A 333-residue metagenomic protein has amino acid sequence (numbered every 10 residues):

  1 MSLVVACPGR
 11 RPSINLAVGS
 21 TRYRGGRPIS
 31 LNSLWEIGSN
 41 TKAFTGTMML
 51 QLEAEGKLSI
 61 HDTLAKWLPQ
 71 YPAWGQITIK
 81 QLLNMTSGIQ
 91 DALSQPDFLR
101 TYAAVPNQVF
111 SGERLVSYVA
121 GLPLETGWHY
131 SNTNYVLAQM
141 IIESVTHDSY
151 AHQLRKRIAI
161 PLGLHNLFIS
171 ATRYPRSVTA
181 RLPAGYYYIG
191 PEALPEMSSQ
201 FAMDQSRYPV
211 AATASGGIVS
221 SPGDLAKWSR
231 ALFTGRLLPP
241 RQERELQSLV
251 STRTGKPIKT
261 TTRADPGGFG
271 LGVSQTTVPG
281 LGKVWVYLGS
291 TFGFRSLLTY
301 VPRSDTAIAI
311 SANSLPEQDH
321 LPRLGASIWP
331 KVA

Functional and structural regions predicted by a protein language model:
M1, G293-F294: Short, small/polar residue-rich loop motifs at catalytic or cofactor-binding pockets
M1-W35, K57-S59: Short, conserved catalytic-motif segment at the N-terminal edge
R11, W35-H61, A138-E143, L225 (+1 more regions): Active-site SXXK
G19-Y23, P209, L315-P316: A short acidic/small-residue loop/turn micro-motif
S59-W74, P161-L162: Short, glycine/proline-biased beta-turn/loop segments that scaffold the active-site neighborhood
G75-W285: Short, surface-exposed loop or secondary-structure junction motifs that flank catalytic or metal-binding residues
L249-K259, A264, S314-A333: Short, gly/Ser/Thr-rich active-site loops of penicillin-recognizing serine hydrolases
V284-Y287, R295-S314: Short, well-ordered beta-strand elements
